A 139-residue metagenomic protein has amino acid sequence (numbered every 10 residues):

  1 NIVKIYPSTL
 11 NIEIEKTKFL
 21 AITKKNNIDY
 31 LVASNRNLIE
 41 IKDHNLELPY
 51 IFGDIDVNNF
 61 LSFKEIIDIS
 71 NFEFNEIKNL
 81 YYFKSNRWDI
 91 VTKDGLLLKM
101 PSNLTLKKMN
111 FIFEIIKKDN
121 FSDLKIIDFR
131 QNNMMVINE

Functional and structural regions predicted by a protein language model:
N1-E139: Charged, solvent-exposed interaction patches on well-folded alpha/beta domains that mediate macromolecular contacts
